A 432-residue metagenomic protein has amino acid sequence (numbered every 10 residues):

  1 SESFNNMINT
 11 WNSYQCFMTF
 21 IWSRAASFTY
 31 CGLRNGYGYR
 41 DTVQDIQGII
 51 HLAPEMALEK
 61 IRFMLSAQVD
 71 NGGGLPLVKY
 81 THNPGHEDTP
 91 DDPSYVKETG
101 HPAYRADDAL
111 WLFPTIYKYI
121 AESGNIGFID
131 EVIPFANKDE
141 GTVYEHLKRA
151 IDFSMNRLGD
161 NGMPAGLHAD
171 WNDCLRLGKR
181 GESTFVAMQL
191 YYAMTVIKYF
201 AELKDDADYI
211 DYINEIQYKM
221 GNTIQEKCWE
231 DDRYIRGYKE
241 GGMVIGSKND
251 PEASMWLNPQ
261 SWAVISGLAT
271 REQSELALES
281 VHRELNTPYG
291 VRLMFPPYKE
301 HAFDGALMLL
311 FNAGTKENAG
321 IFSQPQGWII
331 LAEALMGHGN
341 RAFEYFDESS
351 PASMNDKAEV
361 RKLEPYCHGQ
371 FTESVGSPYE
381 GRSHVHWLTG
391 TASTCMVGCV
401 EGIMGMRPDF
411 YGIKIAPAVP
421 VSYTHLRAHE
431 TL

Functional and structural regions predicted by a protein language model:
S1-G36, D130, A136, E140-Y144 (+3 more regions): Acidic/polar, glycine-enriched structural segments that form the non-catalytic walls/loops of the carbohydrate-binding
S1-I21, V132, L147-A150, D160-H168 (+2 more regions): Mature extracytoplasmic enzyme cores
S27-G36, L77-R105, A136-T142, M163-S183 (+3 more regions): Carbohydrate-binding/catalytic loop surfaces
F28, M56-A67, G127-N137, K204-D205 (+3 more regions): Short alpha-helical "patches" and their helix-cap loops
Y37, T42, I46-A57, I61-N161 (+5 more regions): Aromatic-rich carbohydrate-recognition surfaces in CAZymes
L75-P76, Q189-G305, F346-D347, P351-E380: Catalytic cores of carbohydrate-active enzymes
G246-R283, A313-K316, S323-M336, N340 (+3 more regions): Aromatic (Trp/Tyr) and acidic
T424-L432: Conserved small/polar residues in nucleotide/adenosyl-binding loops
